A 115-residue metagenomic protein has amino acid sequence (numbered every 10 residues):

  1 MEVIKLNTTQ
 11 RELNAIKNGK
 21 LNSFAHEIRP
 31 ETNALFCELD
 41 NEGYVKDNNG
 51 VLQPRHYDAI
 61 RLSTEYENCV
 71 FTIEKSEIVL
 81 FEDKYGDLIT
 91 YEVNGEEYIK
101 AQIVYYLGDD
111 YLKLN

Functional and structural regions predicted by a protein language model:
M1-Y44: Compositionally biased, charged N-terminal/linker segments
I4-L6, I60, F71: A broad, low-specificity signal marking well-ordered, structured residues that form hydrophobic/aromatic
E42, N49-T64: Short coil-to-beta transition motif at edge beta-strands of beta-rich domains
T64-N115: Short, compact, well-ordered microdomains
